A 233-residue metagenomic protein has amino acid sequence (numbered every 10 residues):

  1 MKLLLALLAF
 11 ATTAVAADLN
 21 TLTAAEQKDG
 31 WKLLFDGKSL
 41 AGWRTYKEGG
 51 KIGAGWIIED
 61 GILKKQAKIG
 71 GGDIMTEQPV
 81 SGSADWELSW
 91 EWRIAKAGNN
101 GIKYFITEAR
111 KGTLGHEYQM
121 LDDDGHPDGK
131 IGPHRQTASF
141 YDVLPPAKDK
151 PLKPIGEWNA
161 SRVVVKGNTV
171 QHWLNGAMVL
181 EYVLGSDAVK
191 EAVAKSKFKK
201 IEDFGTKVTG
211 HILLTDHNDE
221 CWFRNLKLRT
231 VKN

Functional and structural regions predicted by a protein language model:
L3-T12: Sec-dependent N-terminal signal peptides
A16-N233: Carbohydrate-interacting regions of secretory-pathway proteins
